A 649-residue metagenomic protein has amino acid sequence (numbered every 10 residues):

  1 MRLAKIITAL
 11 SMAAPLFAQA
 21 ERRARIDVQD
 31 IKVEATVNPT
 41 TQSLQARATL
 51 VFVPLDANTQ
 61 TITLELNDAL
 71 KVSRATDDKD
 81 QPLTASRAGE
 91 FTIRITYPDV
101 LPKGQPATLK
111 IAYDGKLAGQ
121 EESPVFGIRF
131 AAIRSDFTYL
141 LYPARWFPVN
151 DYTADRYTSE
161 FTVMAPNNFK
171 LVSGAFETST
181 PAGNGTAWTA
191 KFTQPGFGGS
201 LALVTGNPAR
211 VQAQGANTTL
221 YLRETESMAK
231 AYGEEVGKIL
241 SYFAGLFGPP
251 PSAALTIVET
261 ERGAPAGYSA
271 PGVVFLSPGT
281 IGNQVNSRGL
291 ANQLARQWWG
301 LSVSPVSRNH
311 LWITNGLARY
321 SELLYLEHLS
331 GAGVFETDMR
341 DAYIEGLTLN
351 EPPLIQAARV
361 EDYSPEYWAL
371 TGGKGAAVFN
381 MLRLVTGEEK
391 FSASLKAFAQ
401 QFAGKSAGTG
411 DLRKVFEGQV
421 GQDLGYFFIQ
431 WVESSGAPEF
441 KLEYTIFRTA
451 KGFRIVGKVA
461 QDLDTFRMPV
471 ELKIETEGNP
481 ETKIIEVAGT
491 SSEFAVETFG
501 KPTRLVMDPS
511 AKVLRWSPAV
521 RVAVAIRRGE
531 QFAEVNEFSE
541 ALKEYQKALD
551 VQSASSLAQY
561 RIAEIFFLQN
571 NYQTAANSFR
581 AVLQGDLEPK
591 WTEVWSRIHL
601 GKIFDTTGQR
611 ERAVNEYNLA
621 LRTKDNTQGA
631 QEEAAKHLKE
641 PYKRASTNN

Functional and structural regions predicted by a protein language model:
T8-S11, F17-Q45, R129-I133, L424-Y426 (+1 more regions): N-terminal, polar/Ser/Thr-rich
A46, V149-A291, Y320-L323: Hydrophobic helix-coil surface modules that form long, contiguous segments used for peptide/substrate interaction
D56, W368-G457: Amphipathic alpha-helical substructures
N67-R129, G183-N184, T189, G489-K501: A surface-exposed beta-strand-loop module
V72-T76, V172, L424-G425, P438-M507: Beta-strand-rich binding/interaction modules
K103, A112-S159, A213, L514-E534 (+1 more regions): Glycine/proline-rich low-complexity spacer/linker segments in large multi-domain proteins
T193, A266, L311, N315-M381 (+3 more regions): Acidic/His/Gly-enriched intrinsically disordered linker/tail segments that often contain short helix/coil "MoRF-like"
F275-T337, L395: Zinc-dependent metallopeptidase catalytic helix centered on the HExxH motif and its immediate flanking segment
